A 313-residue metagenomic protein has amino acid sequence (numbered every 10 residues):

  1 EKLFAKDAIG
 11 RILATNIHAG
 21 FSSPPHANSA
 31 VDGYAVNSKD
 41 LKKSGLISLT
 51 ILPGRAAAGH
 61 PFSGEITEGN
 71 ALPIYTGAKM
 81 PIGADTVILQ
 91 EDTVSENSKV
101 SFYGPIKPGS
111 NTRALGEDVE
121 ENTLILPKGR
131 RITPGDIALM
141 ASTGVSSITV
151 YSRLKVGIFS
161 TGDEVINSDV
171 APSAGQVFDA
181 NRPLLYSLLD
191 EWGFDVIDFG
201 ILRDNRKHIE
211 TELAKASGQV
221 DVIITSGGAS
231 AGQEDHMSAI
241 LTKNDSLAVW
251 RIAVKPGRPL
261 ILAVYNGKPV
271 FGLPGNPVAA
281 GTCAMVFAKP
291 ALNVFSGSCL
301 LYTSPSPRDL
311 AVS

Functional and structural regions predicted by a protein language model:
E1-S146, S304: Phosphate-interaction motifs
A5-K6, T15, G59, V119 (+2 more regions): Flexible glycine/proline-rich
L41, A78, D163-E164, G228-A231 (+1 more regions): Short glycine-rich anion-binding loops that position phosphate/pyrophosphate groups of nucleotides and phosphorylated
A57-E68, V87, Y186-K243: N-terminal small/polar loop signature for handling phosphorylated ligands or for N-terminal nucleophile
Y75, Y103, P127, I158-T161 (+3 more regions): Short beta-strand segments
A84-T86, I137-A138, S168-P172, I209 (+1 more regions): Short acidic, glycine/serine/threonine-rich loops at helix termini
N122, I158, L189, I224 (+1 more regions): Conserved hydrophobic/aromatic pocket- or pore-lining residues that grip, position, or stack substrates in active sites
S146-D204, H208: Glycine-rich phosphate/diphosphate-binding loop of Rossmann-like nucleotide-binding domains
